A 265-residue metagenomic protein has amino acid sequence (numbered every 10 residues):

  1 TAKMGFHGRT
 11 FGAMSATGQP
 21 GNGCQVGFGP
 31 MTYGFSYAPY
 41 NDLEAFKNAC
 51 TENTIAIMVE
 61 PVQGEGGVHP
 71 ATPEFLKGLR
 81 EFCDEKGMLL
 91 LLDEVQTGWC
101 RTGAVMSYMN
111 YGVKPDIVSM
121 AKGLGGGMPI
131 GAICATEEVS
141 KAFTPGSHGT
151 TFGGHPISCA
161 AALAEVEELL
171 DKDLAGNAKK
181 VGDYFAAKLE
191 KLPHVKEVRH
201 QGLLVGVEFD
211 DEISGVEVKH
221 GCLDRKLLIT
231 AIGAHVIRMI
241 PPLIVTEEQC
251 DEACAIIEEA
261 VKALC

Functional and structural regions predicted by a protein language model:
T1-C265: Conserved N-terminal phosphate-binding loop of PLP-dependent enzymes in the Aspartate aminotransferase
